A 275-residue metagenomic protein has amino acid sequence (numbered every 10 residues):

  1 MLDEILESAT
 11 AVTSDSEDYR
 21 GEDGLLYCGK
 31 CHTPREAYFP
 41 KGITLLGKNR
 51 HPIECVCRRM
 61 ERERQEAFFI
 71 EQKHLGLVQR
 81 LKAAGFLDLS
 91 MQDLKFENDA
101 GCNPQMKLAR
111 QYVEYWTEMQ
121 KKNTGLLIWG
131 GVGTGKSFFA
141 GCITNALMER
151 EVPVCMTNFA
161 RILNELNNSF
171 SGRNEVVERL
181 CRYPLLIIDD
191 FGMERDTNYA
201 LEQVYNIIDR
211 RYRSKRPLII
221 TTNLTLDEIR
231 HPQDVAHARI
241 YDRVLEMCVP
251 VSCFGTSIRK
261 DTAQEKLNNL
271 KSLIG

Functional and structural regions predicted by a protein language model:
M1-A100, A263-G275: A short, basic N-terminal segment
Q92-L126: Pre-Walker A (pre-P-loop) alpha-helix and adjacent loop at the N terminus of AAA/AAA+ ATPase modules, a conserved
P104-V113, T144-Y183, R195-E202: Short glycine-rich substrate-engagement loop in P-loop NTPases that contacts/grips substrate
Q120-A140: Walker A/P-loop nucleotide-binding motif
V152-P153, R182-L185, S214-I220: Loop/turn-to-beta-strand initiation segments
L163-E165, E194-G275: Replace "adjacent to P-loop NTPase cores in ATP/GTP-dependent enzymes" with "adjacent to NTP-binding cores
F191: Walker B catalytic motif
